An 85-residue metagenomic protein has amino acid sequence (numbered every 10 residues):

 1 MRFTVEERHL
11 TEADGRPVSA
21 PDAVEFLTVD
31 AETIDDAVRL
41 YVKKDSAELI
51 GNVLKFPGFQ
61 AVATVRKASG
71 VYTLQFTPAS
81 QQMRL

Functional and structural regions predicted by a protein language model:
M1-V24: Short aromatic-glycine-(Arg/Gly/Cys) micro-motifs in beta-strand/loop hairpins
R2-H9, T28-D30, V62-T64, V71-Q75: Ser/Thr- (and often Asn-) enriched beta-sheet segments in non-cytosolic proteins
R8-E12, E32-I34, A68, A79-Q81: Generic structural motif
A20-E32, D36: A short, exposed loop/beta-hairpin motif centered on an aromatic-Gly-Thr core
A37-V42: Short amphipathic, charge-patterned alpha-helical segments
K43-L85: Short, mixed-charge low-complexity intrinsically disordered segments
